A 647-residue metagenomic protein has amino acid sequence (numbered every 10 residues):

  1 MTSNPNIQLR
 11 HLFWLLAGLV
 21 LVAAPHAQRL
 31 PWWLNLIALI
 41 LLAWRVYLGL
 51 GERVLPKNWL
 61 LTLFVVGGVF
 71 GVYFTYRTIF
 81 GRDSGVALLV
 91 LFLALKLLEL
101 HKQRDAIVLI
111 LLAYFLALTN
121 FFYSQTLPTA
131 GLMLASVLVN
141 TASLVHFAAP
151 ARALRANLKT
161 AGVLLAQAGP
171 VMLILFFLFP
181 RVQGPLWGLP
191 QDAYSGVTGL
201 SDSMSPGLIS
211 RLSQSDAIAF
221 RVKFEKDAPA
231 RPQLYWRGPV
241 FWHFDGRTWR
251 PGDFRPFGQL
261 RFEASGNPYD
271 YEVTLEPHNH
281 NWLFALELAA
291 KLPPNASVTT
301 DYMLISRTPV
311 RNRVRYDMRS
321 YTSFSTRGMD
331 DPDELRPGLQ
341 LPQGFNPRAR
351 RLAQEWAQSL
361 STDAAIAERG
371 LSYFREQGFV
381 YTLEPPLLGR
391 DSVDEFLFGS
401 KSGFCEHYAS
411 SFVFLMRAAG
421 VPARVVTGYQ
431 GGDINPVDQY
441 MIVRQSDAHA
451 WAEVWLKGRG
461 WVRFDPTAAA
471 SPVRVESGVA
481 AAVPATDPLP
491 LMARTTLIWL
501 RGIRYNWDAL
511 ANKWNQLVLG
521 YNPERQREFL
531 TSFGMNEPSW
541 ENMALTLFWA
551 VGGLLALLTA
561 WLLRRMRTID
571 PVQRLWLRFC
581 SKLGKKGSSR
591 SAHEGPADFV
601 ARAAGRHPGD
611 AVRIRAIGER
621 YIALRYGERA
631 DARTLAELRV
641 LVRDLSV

Functional and structural regions predicted by a protein language model:
M1-D192, V197-T198, P294-R315, R319: Linear, non-domain "peripheral" regions
A24-P25, F115-L116, I174, G188-D333 (+1 more regions): Intrinsically disordered, low-complexity N-terminal segments that are enriched in acidic
H26-R29, G67-V72, F284-G399, A419 (+1 more regions): Acidic low-complexity segments
L189, R313, Y505, A509-S589 (+1 more regions): Hydrophobic, helix-length membrane anchors
E225, R319, E384, G399 (+4 more regions): Generic beta-strand/beta-sheet core signal
A264, P268, G378, D433-V551: Juxtamembrane membrane-insertion context
W356-A450, R567-T568, V572, H607: Active-site neighborhood of thiol-dependent amide/isopeptide-bond enzymes
T427, S446, T467-A468, G552-L554 (+2 more regions): Membrane-proximal, non-transmembrane interaction modules that couple membrane proteins to downstream assemblies
